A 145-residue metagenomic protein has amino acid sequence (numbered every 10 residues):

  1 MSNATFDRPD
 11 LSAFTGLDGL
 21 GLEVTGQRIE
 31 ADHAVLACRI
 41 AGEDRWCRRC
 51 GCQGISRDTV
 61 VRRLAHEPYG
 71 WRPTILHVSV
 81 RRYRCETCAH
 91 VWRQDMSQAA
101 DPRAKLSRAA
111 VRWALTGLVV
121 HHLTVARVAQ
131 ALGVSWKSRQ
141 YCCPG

Functional and structural regions predicted by a protein language model:
M1-V61: A broadly conserved sequence feature marking short terminus-proximal activation segments in nucleic acid-centric
W46, G51-G54, V60-G145: Short, positively charged, Gly/Tyr-enriched micro-motifs that form contact patches at catalytic or ligand/partner
